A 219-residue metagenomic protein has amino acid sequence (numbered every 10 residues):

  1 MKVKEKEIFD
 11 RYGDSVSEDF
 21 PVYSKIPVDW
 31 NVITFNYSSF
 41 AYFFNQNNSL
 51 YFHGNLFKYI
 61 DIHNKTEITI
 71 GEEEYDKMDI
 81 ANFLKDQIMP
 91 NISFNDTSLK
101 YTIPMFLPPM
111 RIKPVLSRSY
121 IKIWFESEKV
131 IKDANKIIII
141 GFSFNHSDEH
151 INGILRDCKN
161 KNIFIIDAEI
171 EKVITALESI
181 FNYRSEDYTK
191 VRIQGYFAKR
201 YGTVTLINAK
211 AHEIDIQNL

Functional and structural regions predicted by a protein language model:
M1-R111: Extended, H/D-rich, highly charged conserved domains that either
K25, D29, S119, S143: Conserved aromatic-histidine-acidic binding/catalytic patches
Y120-L219: SIR2/sirtuin-family catalytic core signature
